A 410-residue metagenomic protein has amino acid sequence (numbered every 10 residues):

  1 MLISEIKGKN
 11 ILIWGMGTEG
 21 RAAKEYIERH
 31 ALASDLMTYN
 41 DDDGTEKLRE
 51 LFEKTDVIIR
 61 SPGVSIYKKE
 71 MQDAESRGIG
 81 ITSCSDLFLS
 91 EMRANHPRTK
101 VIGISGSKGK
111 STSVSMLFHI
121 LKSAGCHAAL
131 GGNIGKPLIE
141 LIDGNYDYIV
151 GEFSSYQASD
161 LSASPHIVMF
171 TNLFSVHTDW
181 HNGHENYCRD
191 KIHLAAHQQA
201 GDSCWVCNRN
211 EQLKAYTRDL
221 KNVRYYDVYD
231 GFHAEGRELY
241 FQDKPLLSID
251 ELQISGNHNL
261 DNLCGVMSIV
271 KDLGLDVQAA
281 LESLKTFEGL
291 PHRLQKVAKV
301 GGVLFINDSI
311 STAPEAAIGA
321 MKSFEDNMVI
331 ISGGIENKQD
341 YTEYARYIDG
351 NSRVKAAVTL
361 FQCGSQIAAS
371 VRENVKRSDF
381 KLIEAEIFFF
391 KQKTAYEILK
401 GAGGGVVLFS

Functional and structural regions predicted by a protein language model:
M1-D41: Hydrophobic, well-ordered beta-alpha structural blocks that scaffold small-molecule cofactor pockets
S4, I11, A22-Y26, H127 (+1 more regions): Nucleotide phosphate-binding/pyrophosphate-handling subdomain across enzymes that bind or process nucleotide phosphates
E25-E28, G44-L51, T55, P62-N208 (+1 more regions): Phosphate-binding loop of NTP-binding sites
M37-N40, C204-N208, I331-S332, R353-G364: Short internal beta-strands
N40, T82-L89, D219-G236, L281-K285 (+3 more regions): Beta-strand->loop->alpha-helix junctions that form or flank phosphate-binding loops in nucleotide-handling enzymes
S203, G236-K244: Short polybasic amphipathic segments
A345-E386: C-terminal helical cap/extension that packs against the catalytic core of soluble nucleotide-cofactor enzymes
I387-L408: Single conserved hydrophobic/aromatic residue that forms the stacking wall/gate of nucleotide- or nucleobase-binding
